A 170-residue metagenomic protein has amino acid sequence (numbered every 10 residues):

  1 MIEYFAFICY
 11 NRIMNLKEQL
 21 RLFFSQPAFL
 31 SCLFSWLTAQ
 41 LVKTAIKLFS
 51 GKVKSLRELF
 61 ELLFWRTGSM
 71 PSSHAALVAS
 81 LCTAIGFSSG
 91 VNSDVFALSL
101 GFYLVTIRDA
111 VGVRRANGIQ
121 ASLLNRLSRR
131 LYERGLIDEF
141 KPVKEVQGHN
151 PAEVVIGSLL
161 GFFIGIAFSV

Functional and structural regions predicted by a protein language model:
E3-Y10: Short, positively charged and aromatic/hydrophobic N-terminal segments
F5, L33-W36, T67: Helix-centric, low-specificity signal for extended rod-like, repetitive segments
M14-W36, T44, L48, A84 (+1 more regions): Hydrophobic alpha-helical transmembrane segments
R21-S25, K54-R57, G90-V91: Helix-boundary and loop/linker segments of multi-pass membrane transporters
L41, E58-V170: Membrane-embedded catalytic cores of phosphoryl/pyrophosphoryl-handling enzymes
L41-L59: Membrane-interface helix-loop junction between the first two transmembrane segments
